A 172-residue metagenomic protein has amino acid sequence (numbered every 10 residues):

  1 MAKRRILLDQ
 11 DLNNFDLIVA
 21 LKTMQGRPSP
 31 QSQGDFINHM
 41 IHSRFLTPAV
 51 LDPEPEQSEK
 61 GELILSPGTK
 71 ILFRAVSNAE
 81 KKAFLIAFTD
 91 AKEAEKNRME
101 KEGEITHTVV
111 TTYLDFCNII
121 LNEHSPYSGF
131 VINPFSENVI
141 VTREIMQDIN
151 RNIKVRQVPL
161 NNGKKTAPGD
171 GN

Functional and structural regions predicted by a protein language model:
M1-N172: An interfacial alpha-helical scaffold signature
